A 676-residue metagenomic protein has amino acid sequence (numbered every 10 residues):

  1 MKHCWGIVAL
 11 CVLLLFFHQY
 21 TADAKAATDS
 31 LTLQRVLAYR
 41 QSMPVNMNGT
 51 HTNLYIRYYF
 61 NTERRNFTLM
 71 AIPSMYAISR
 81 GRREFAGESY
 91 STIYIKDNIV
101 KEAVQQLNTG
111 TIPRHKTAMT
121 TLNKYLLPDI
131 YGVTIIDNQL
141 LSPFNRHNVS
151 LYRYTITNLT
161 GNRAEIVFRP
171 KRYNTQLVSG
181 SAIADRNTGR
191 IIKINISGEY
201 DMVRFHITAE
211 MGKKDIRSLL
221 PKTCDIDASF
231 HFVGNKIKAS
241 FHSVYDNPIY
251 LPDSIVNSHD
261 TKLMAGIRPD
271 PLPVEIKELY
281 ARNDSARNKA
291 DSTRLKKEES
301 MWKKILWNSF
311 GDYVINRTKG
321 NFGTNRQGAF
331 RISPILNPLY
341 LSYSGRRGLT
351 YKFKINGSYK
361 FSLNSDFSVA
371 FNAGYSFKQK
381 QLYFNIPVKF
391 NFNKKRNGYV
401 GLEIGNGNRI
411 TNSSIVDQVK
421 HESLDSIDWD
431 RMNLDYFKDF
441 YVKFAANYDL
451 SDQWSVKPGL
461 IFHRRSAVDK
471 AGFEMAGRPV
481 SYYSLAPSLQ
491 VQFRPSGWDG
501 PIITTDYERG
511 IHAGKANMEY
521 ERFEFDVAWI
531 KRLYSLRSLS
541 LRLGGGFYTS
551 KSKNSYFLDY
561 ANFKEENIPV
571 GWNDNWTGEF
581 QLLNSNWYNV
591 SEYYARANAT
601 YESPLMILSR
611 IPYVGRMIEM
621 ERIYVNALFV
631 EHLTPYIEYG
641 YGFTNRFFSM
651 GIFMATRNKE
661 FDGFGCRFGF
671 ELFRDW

Functional and structural regions predicted by a protein language model:
A24-R163, K171-L177, V233, I237-Y343 (+8 more regions): Structured extracytoplasmic
I192-G198, I226, R331-Y343, K354 (+11 more regions): Transmembrane beta-strand segments that form the barrel wall of outer-membrane beta-barrel proteins
K236-I237, Y383-I386, S413-V419, V468-M475 (+5 more regions): Outer-membrane beta-barrel translocator domains and adjoining extracellular loop/strand segments of Gram-negative
V314, N321-I332, G345, K360-S368 (+7 more regions): Short loop/turn motifs that connect adjacent beta-strands in outer-membrane beta-barrel proteins
G345-R347, G357, W429-H463, S496 (+3 more regions): Outer-membrane beta-barrel transmembrane strands
R347-Y351, K380-F384, K438-V442, P479-P487 (+6 more regions): Residues that define the transmembrane beta-barrel architecture of outer-membrane proteins
Y351-Y359, I386-F390, V442-Y448, L460 (+8 more regions): Residues on the lipid-exposed face of transmembrane beta-strands in outer-membrane beta-barrel proteins
Y399-G405, R409-V416, S426-L434, W498 (+1 more regions): C-terminal outer-membrane beta-barrel translocator/porin domains of Gram-negative envelope proteins and their
